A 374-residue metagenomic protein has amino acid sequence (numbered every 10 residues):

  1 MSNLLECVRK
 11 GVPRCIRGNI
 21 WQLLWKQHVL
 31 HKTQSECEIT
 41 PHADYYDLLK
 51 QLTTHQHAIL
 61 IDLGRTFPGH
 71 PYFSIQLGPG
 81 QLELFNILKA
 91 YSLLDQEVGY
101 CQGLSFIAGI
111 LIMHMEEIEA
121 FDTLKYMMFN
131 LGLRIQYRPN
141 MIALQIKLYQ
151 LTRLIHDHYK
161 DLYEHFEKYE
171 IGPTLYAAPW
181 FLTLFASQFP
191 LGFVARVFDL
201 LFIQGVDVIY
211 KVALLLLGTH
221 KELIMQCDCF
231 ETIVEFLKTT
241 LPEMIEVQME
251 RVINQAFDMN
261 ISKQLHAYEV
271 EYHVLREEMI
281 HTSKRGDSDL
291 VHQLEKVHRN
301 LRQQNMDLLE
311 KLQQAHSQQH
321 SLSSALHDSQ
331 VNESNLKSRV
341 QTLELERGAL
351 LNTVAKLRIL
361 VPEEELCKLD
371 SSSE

Functional and structural regions predicted by a protein language model:
M1-E374: Eukaryotic endosomal/vacuolar membrane-trafficking regulators centered on PX-domain-mediated PI3P pathways
